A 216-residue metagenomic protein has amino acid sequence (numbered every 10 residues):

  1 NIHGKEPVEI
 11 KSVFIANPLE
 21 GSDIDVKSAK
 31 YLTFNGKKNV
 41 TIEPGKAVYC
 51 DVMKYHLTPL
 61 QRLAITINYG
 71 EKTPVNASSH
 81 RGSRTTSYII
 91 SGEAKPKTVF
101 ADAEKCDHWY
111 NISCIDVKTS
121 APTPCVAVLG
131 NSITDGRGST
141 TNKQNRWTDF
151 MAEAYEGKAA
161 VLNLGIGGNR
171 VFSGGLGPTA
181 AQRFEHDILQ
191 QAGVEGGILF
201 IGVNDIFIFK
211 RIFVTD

Functional and structural regions predicted by a protein language model:
N1-L129, T134-N142: N-terminal secretory targeting modules
A16, E153-A154, K158, L164 (+2 more regions): Structured segments of extracytoplasmic/periplasmic soluble domains in secreted or envelope-associated proteins
P122-C125, E156-L162, A192-G197: Loop/turn elements at helix/coil->beta-strand transitions in domains of secreted/extracellular proteins
D135, I166, R170-T215: Oxyanion-hole/transition-state-stabilizing segment in secreted/luminal serine hydrolases and related acyltransferases
S139-Q144, R211-F213: Composition- and surface-driven signal marking solvent-exposed, interaction-prone regions in large proteins
T141-R146, G175-T179: Soluble non-cytosolic domains of exported or imported proteins
